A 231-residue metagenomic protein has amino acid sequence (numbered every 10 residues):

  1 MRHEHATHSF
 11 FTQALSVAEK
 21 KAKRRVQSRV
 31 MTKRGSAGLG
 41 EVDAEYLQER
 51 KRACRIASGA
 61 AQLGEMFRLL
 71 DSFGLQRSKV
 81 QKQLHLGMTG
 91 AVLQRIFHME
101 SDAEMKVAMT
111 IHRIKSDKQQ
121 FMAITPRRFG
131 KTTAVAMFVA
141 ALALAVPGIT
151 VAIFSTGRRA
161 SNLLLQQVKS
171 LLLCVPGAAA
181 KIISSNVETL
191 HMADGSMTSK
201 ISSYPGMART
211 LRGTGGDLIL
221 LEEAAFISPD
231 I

Functional and structural regions predicted by a protein language model:
R2-I231: Phosphate/NTP-binding elements of NTP-utilizing enzymes
